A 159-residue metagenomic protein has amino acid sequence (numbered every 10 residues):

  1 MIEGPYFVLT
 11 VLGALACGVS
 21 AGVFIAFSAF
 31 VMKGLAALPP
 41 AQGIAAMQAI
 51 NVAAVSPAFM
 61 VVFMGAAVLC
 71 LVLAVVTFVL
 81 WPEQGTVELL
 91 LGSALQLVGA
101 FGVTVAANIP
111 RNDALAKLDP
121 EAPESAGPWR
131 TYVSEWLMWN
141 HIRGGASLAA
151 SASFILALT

Functional and structural regions predicted by a protein language model:
E3-G18, V79-V98: Interfacial segments of alpha-helical transmembrane regions
F7-V8, V19-M64, P110-S134: Interfacial loop at the N-terminal end of multi-pass membrane proteins
L9, A16-V19, F24, L69 (+3 more regions): Hydrophobic residues within membrane-embedded alpha-helical segments of Major Facilitator Superfamily
F63-L73, R143-S151: Core segments of transmembrane alpha-helices that mediate helix-helix packing or line hydrophobic substrate/ligand
L97-A106: Mid-bilayer segments of alpha-helical transmembrane spans in multi-pass integral membrane proteins that mediate
I155-T159: Juxtamembrane boundary at the C-terminal end of a transmembrane helix
